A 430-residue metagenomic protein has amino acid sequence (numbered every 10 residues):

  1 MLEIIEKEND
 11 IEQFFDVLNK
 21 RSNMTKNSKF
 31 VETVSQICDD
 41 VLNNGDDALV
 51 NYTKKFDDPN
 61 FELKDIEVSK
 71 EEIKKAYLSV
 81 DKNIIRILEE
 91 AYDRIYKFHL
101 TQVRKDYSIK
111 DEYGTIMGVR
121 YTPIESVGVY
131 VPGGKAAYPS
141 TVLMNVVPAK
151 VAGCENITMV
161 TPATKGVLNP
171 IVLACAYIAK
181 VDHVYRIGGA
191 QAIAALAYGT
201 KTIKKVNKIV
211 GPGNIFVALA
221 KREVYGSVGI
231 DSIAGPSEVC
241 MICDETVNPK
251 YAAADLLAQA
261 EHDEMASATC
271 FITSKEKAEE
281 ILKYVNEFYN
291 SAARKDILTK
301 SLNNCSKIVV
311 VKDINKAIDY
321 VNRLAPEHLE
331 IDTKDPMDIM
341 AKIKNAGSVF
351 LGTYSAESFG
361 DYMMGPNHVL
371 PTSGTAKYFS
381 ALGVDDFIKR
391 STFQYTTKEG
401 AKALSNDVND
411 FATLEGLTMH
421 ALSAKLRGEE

Functional and structural regions predicted by a protein language model:
M1-E125: N-terminal Rossmann-like NAD(P)+-binding subdomain of aldehyde/semialdehyde dehydrogenases
L2-N9, H183-G188, I308-D313: Short acidic-hydrophobic, aromatic-tinged amphipathic segments that line or gate anion-handling sites
I109-A174: Conserved small-residue-rich beta-alpha loop and adjacent elements that most often cradle the phosphate/pyrophosphate
E155-T164, A268-K275, I281, G352: Short internal beta-strands
K180-Y251, D255-A258, H262-S267: Conserved NAD(P)+-binding/catalytic subdomain of aldehyde/semialdehyde dehydrogenases
H262, C270-A346: A glycine- and small/hydrophobic-rich beta-loop-beta segment that serves as a flexible "lid/hinge" or phosphate-binding
R323-E430: C-terminal core of ALDH-fold dehydrogenases
